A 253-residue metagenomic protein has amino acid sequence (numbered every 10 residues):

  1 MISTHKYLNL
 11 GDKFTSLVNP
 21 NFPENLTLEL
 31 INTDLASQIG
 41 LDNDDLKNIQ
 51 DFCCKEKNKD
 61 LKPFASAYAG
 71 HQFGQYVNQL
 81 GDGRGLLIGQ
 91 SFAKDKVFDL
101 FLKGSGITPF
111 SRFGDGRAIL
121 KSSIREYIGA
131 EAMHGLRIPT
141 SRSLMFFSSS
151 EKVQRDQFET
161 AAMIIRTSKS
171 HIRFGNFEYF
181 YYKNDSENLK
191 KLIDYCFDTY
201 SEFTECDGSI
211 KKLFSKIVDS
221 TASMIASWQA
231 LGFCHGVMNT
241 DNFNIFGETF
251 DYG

Functional and structural regions predicted by a protein language model:
M1-N32, L41-D44, F52: N-terminal accessory/targeting segments that precede structured cores
K6-N9, G104-S105, S215: Short, flexible segments with low predicted structural confidence
N19-N21, D115-R117, K211-K212: Short, contiguous strand/loop micro-motifs
N25-L26, W228-G232: Short aromatic-glycine motifs in intrinsically disordered, low-complexity regions
N25-L28, D34-I49, C54-C206, S223-M224 (+1 more regions): Conserved ATP-binding subdomain of kinase catalytic cores across diverse folds
F158, A230-H235, N239-G253: Catalytic activation segment of kinase domains across protein kinase-like and atypical kinase folds
E205-S215: Membrane-interfacial amphipathic/re-entrant helices at transmembrane-helix boundaries
I217-W228: Phosphate/ATP-binding catalytic cores across multiple sugar-kinase/actin-like superfamilies, primarily ASKHA
